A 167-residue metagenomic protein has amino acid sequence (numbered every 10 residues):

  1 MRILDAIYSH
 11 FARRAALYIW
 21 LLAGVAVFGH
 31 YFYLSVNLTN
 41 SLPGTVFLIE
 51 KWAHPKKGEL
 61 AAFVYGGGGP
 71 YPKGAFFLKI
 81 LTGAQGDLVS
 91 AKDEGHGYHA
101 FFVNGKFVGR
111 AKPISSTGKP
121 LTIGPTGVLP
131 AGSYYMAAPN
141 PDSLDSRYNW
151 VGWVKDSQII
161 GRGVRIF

Functional and structural regions predicted by a protein language model:
M1-L78, H96-G97, V128, N149-F167: Protein maturation boundaries and topogenic segments
D5, D87, D93, D142-D145 (+1 more regions): Acidic-enriched, low-complexity/disordered segments with a strong bias for Aspartate over Glutamate
I49, F63, A91, M136-A137: A generic structural signal for residues embedded in beta-strands
A53, G67, G95, F107 (+2 more regions): A broadly conserved detector of short glycine/acidic/proline-rich loop/turn motifs that flank catalytic sites and bind
H54-K57, A84-K92, F102-N104, P125-S133: A short, structured loop/turn motif at beta-sheet edges
P72-V108: Mid-length scaffold segments of soluble, non-membrane domains
A111-F167: Beta-strand-rich cores of mature extracytoplasmic or soluble domains
